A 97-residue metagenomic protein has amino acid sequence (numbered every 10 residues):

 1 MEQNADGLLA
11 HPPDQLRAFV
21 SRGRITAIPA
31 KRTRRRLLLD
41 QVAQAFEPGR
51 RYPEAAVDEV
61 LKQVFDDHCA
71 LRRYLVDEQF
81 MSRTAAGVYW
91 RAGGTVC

Functional and structural regions predicted by a protein language model:
M1, Y74-E78: Basic amphipathic alpha-helical segments that dock to polyanions
M1-P13: Structured, non-catalytic alpha/beta "coupling" segments that mediate domain-domain communication and provide generic
A10-Q44: Short alpha-helical segments that sit at the start of domains
A27, S82-R83, R91: Short beta-strand "wing" residues that participate in macromolecule-binding interfaces
P48-L61: Short acidic, hydrophobic short linear motifs in intrinsically disordered regions
V64-Y74: Short amphipathic alpha-helical interaction segments
D77-G87: A short, conserved structural fragment
G87-C97: Short, cationic-aromatic polyanion-contact patches
